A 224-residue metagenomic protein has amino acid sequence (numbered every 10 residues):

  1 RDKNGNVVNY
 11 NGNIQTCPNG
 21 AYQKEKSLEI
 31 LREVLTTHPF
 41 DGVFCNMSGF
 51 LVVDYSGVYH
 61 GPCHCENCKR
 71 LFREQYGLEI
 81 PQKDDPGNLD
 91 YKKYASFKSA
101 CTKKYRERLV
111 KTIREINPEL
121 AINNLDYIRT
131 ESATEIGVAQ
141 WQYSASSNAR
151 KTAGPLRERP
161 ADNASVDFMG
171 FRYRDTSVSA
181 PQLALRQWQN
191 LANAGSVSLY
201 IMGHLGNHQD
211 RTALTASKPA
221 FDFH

Functional and structural regions predicted by a protein language model:
R1-H38, M47, C68-S99, E107: Active-site-adjacent "subsite" loops/lids of carbohydrate-active enzymes
R1-N11, V52-C68, E119, L125-I128: Aromatic-lined carbohydrate-binding/catalytic grooves of carbohydrate-active enzymes
D41-N46, V52-Y55, K83-S96, A100-H224: Hydrophobic targeting/anchoring helices
M47-S48, H60-P62, K69-R73, L185-L191: Generic detector of bulky aromatic hydrophobic side chains
